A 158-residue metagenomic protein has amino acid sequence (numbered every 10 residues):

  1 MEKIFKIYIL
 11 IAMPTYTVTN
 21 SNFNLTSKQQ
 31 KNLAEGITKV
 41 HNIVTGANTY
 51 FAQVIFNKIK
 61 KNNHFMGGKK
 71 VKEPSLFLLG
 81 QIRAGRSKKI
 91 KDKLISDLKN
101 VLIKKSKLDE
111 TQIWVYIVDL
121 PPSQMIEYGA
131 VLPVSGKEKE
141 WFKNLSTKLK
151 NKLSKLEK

Functional and structural regions predicted by a protein language model:
M1-A12: Short, Lys/Arg-enriched N-terminal segments with co-localized hydrophobic residues within the first ~10-30 amino acids
A12-K158: A domain-level signal for the structural core that forms small-molecule/cofactor-binding pockets and catalytic centers
